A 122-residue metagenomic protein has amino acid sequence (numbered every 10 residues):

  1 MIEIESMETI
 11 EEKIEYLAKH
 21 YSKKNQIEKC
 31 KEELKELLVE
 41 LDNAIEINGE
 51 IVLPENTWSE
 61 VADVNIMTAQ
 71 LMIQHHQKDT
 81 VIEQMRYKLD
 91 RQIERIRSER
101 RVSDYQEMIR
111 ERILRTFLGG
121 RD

Functional and structural regions predicted by a protein language model:
M1-D122: Flexible "arm" and connector segments at domain edges
